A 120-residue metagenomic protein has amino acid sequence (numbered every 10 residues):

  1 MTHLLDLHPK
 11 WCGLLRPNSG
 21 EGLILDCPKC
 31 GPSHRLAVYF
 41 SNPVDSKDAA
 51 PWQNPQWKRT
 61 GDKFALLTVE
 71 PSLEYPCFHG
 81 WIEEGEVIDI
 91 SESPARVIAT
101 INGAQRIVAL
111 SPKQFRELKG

Functional and structural regions predicted by a protein language model:
M1-G22, H34-G120: A short Gly-Trp-Pro
L25-K29: Cys/His/Pro-rich metal-binding microdomains
